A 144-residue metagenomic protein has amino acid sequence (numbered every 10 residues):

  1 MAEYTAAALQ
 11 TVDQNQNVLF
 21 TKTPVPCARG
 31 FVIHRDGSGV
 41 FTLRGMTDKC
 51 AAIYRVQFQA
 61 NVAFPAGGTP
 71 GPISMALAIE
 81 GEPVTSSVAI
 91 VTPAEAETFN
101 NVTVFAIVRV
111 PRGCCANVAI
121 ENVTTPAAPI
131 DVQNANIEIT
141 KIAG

Functional and structural regions predicted by a protein language model:
M1-G144: Extracellular jelly-roll beta-sandwich "head" domains, especially the C-terminal globular C1q domain
